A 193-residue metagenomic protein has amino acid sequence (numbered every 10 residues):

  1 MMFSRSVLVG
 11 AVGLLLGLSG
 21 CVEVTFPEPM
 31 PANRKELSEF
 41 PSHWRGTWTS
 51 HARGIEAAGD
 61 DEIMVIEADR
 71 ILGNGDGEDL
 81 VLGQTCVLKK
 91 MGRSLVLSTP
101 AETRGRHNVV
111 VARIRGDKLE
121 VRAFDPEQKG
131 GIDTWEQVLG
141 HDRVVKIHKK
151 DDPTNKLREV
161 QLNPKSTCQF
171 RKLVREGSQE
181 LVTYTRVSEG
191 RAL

Functional and structural regions predicted by a protein language model:
M1-A11: Bacterial N-terminal signal peptides that target proteins for export
G17-G20: C-terminal motif of bacterial Sec signal peptides marking the signal peptidase cleavage site
V22-P41, H51-E56, D60-D61, A68-L193: Calycin-type beta-barrel ligand-binding domains and close structural analogs
H43-R45: Extracellular Ig-like/FN3 beta-sandwich strand-entry sites
